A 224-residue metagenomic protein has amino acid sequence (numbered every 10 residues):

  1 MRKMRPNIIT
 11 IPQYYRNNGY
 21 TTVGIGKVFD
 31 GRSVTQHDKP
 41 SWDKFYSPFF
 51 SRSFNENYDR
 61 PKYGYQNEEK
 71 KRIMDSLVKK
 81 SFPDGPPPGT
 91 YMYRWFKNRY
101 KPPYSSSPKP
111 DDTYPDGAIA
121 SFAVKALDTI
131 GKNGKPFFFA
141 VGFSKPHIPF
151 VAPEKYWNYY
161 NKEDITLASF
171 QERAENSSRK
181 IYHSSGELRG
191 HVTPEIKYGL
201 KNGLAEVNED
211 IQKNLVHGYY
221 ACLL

Functional and structural regions predicted by a protein language model:
M1-L224: Formylglycine-dependent sulfatase
